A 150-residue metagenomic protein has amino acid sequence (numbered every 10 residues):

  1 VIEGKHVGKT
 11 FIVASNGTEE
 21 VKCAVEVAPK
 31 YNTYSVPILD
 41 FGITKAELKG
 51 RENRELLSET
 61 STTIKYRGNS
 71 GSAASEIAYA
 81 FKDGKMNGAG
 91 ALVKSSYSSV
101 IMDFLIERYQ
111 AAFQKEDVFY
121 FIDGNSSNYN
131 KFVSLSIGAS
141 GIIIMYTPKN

Functional and structural regions predicted by a protein language model:
V1-E47, R51-N53, S58-T60: Extracytoplasmic soluble-region selector
F41-N150: A cross-family detector of function-defining hotspots
